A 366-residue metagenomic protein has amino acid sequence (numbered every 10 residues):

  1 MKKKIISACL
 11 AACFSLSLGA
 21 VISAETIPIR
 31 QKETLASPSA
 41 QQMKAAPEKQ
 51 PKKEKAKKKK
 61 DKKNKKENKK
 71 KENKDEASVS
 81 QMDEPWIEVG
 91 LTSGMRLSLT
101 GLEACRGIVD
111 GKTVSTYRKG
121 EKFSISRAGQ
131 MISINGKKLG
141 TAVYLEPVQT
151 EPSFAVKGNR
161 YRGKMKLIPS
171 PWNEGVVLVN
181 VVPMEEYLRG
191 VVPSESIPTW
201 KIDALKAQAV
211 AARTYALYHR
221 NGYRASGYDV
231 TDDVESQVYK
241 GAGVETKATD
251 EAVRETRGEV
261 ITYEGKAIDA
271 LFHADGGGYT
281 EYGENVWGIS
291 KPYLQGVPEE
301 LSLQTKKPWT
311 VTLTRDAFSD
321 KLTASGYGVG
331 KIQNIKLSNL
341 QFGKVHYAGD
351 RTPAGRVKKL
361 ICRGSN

Functional and structural regions predicted by a protein language model:
K2-N366: Conserved, single-site charged/polar hotspot
